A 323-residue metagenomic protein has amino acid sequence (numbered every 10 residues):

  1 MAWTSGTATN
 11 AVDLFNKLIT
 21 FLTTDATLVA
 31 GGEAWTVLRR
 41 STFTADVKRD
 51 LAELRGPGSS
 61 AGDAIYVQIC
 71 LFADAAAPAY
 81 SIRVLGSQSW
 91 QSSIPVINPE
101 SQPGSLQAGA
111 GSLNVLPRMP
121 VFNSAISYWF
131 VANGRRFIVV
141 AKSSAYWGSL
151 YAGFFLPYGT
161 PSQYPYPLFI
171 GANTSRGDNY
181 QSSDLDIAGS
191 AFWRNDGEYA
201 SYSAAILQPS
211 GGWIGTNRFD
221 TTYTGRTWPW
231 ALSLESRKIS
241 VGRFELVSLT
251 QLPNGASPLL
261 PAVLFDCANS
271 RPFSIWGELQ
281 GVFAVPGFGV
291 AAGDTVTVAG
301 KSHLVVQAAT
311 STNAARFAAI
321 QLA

Functional and structural regions predicted by a protein language model:
S5-L322: Long, leucine/valine-rich, helix-dominated scaffolding and oligomerization segments
